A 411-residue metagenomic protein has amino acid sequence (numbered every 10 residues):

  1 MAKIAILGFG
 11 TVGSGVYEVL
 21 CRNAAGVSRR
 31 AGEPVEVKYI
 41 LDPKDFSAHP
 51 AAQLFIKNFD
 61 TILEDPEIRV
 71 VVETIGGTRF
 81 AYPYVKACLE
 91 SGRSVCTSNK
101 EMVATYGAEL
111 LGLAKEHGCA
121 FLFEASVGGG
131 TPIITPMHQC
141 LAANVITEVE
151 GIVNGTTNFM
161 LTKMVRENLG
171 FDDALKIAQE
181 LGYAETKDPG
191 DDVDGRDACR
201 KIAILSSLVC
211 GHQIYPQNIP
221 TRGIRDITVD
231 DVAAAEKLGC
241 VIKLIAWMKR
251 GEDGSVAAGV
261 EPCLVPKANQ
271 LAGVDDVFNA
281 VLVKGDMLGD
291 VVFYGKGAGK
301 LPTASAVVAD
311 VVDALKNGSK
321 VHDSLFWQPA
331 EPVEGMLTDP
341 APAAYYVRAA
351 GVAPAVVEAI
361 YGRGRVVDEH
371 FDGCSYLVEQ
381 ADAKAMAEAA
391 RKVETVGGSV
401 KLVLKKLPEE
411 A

Functional and structural regions predicted by a protein language model:
M1-S91: N-terminal glycine-/serine-/threonine-rich beta1-alpha1-beta2 phosphate-ribose binding loop of Rossmann-like
L7, T11, G15, V35 (+16 more regions): Conserved active-site and cofactor/substrate-binding residues in soluble primary-metabolism enzymes
I68, K115-D197, I204: Rossmann-like NAD(P)H-binding beta-loop-alpha module
A81-A87, S91, K100-H138: Rossmann-fold NAD(P)-binding glycine/threonine-rich loop
S94-C96: A short hydrophobic/small-residue beta-strand
I146-E150, N158-L161, V165, Y183-G190 (+2 more regions): Catalytic, metal-anchored helix/loop core of enzyme active sites in primary metabolism
L175-G273, F278-A280: Substrate-binding/catalytic subdomain of NAD(P)-dependent oxidoreductase enzymes
V311-A411: A conserved regulatory-domain signal marking ACT and ACT-like small-molecule sensing domains and adjacent regulatory
